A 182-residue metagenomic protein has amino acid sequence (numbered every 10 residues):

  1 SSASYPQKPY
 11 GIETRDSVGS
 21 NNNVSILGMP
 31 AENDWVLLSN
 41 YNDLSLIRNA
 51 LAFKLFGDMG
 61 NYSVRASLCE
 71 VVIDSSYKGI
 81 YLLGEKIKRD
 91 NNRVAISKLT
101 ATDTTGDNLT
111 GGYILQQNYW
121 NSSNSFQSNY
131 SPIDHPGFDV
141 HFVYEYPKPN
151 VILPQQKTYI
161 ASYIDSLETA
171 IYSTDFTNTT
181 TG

Functional and structural regions predicted by a protein language model:
S1-G182: Phosphate/dinucleotide-binding and metal-coordinating scaffold of catalytic cores in nucleotide-dependent enzymes
